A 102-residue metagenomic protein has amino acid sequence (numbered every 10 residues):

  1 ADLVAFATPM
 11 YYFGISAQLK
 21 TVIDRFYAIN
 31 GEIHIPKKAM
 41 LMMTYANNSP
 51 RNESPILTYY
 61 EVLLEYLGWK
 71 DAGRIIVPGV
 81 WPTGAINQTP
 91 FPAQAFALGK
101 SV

Functional and structural regions predicted by a protein language model:
A1-L67: Helix-loop-strand module that forms the ligand-binding subsite of alpha/beta enzymes
E61-V102: Glycine-rich phosphate/pyrophosphate-binding loop and the adjoining helix
